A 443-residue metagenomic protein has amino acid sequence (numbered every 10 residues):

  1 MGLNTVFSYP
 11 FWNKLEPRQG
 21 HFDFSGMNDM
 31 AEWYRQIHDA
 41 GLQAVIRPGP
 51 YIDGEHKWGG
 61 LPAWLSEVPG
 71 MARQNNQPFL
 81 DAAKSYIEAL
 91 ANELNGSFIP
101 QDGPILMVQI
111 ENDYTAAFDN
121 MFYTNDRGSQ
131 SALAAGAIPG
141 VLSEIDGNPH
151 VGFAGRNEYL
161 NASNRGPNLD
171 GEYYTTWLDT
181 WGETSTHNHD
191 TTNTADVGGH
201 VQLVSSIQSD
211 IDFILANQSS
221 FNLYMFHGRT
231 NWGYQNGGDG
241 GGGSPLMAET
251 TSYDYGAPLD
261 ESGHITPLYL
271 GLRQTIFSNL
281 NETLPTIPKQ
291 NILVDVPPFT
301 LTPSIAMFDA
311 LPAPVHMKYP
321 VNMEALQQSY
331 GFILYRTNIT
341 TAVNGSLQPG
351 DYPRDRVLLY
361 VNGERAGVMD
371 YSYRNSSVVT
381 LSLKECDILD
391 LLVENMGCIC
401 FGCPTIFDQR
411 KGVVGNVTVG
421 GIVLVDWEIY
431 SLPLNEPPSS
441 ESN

Functional and structural regions predicted by a protein language model:
M1-W58, A63, G140: Aromatic-lined substrate-binding rim segments of carbohydrate-active enzymes
G2-N4, R35-A44, I99-L106, M121 (+3 more regions): Short, well-ordered coil/turn segments that N-cap beta-strands
F7-Y9, V45-G49, Q109-E111, Y123-N125 (+3 more regions): A cross-family glycoside hydrolase active-site/sugar-binding cleft signature
F11-M30, L65-S85, I110-N120, L142-H150 (+3 more regions): The substrate-binding groove and active-site-proximal loops of carbohydrate-active enzymes, especially glycoside
G26-R47, E67-M107: An active-site-proximal structural segment forming one wall of the substrate-binding cleft that immediately precedes
R35-H38, L42, D146-D260: Catalytic-core region of carbohydrate-active enzymes that cleave or remodel glycosidic bonds
V68, A83-N92, Q101-I110, T115-A116 (+6 more regions): Carbohydrate-binding surfaces of carbohydrate-active enzymes
D102-R165: Gly/Pro-rich turn-and-neighbor structural signature
